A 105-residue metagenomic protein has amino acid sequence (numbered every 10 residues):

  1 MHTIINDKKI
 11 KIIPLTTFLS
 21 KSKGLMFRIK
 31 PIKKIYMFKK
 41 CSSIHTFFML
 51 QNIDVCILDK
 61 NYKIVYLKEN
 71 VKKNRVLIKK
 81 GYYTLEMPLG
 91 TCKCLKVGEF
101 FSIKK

Functional and structural regions predicted by a protein language model:
M1-K105: Compact, glycine-rich, soluble single-domain proteins
